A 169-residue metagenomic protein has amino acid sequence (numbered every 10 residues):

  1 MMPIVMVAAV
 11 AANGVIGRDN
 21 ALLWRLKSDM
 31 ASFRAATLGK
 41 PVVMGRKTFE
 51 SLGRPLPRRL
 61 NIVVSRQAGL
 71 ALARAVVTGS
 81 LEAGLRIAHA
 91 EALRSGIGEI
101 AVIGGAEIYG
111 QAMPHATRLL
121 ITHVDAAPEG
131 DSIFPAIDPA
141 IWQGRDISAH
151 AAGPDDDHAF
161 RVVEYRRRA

Functional and structural regions predicted by a protein language model:
M1-A169: Enzymes that bind and transform nitrogen-containing heteroaromatic metabolites
